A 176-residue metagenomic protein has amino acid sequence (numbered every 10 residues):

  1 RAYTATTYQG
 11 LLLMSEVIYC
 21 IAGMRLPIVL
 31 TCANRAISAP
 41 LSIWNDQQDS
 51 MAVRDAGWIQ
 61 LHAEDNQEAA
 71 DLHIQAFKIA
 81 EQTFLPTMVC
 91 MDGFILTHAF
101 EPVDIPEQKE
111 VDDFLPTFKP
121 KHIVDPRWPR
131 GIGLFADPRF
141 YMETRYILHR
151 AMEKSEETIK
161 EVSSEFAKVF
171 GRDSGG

Functional and structural regions predicted by a protein language model:
R1-Q48, W58-E81: Thiamine diphosphate
I28-C32, D55-I59, E153-E161: A generic short-segment signal for beta-strand/edge and adjacent turn/coil regions
L30-N34, A56-Q60, M88-M91, L115-K119: Short, surface-exposed, polar/charged, turn-prone segments marking secondary-structure boundaries
S50-R54: Short, conserved catalytic or adaptor-binding loops enriched in Gly and charged residues
T87-G176: Conformationally flexible catalytic loops at phosphate/diphosphate-handling active centers
